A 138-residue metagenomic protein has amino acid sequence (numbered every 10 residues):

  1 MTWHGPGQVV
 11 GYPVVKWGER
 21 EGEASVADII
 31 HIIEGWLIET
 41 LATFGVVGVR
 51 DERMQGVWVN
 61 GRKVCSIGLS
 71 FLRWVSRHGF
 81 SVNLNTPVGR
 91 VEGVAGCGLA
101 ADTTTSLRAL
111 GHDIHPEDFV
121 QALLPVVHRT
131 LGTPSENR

Functional and structural regions predicted by a protein language model:
W3-P6, P13-R138: Catalytic beta-strand/loop module used to bind and position nucleotide/cofactor moieties in cofactor-attachment
